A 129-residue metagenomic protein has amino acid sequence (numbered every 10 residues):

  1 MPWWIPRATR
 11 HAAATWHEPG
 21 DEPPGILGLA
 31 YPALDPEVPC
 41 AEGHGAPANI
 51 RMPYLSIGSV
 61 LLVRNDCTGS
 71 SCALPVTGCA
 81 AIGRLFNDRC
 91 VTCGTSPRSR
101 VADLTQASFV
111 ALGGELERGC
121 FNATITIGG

Functional and structural regions predicted by a protein language model:
M1-G129: Secreted/periplasmic proteins
